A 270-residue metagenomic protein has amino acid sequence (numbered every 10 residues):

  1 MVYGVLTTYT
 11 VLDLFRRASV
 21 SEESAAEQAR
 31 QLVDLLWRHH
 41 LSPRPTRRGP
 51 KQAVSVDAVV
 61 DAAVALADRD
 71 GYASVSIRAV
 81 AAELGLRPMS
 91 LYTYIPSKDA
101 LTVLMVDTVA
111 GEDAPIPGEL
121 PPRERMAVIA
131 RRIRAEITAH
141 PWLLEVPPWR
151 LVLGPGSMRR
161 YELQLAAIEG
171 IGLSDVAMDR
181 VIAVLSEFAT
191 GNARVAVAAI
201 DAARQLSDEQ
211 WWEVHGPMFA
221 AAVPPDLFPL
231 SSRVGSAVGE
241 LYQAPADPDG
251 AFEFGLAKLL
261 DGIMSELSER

Functional and structural regions predicted by a protein language model:
M1, V5, R160-P217, I263-L267: Hydrophobic alpha-helical bundle segments that form small-molecule/ligand-binding pockets
M1-A53, F228-G239: N-terminal intrinsically disordered/low-complexity leader segments
Y3-T10, S21, S207-R270: A structured, mid-to-C-terminal "fold-capping" secondary-structure block
A58, A62, L66-D99: Helix-turn-helix
A58-A65, R69, A100-P115, V128-R132 (+1 more regions): Alpha-helical structural segments
M105-D113, I133-E136, H140, L144 (+3 more regions): A short secondary-structure junction motif
A114-R159, M178, I182-L185: Hydrophobic alpha-helical connector segments
